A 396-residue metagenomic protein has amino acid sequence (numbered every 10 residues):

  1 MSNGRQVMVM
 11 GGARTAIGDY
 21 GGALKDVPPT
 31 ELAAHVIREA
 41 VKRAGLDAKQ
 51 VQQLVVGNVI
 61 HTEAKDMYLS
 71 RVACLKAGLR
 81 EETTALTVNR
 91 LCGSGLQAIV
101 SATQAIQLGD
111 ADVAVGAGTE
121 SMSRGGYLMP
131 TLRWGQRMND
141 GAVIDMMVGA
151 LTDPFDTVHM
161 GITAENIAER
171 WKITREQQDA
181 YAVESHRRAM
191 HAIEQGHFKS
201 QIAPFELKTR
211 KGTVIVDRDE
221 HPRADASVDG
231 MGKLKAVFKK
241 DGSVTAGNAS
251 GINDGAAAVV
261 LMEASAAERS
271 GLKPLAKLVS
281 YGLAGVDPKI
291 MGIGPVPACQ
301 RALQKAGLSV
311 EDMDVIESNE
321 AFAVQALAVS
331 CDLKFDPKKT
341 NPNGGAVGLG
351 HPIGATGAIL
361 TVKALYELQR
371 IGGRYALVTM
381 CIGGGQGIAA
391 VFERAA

Functional and structural regions predicted by a protein language model:
M1-T30, E39, S227-I293, P297 (+3 more regions): Condensing-enzyme catalytic core mediating Claisen C-C bond formation in acyl metabolism
M1-V59, E63-A73, A77, T84 (+4 more regions): Conserved active-site "lid/cap" helical segment
A13-T15, D26-T30, A34-H35, R43 (+3 more regions): N-terminal extracellular/periplasmic Venus flytrap/periplasmic-binding protein-like
N58-A114, P154-H159, D225-G251, D332-I359 (+2 more regions): Conserved catalytic cysteine-centered active-site region of acyl-thioester-dependent Claisen-condensing enzymes
N89-E120, A168-H197, A258-S265, S330 (+2 more regions): Active-site-proximal alpha-helical scaffold in enzymes
Q107, V113-N166: Flexible glycine-/small-residue-enriched beta->alpha junction loops that bind anionic phosphate/pyrophosphate groups
I162-E165, F198-A203, K208-T209, V279-G348: Active-site pocket-lining segment
